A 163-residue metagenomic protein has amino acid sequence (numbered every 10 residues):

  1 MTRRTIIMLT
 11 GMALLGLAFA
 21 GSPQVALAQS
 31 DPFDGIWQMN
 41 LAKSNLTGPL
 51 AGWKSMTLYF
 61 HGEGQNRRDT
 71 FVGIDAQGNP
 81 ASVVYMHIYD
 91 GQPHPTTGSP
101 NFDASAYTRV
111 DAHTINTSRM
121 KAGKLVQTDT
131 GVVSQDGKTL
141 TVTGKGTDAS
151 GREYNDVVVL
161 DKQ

Functional and structural regions predicted by a protein language model:
M1-M12: Bacterial N-terminal signal peptides that target proteins for export
R4-T5, P23, N155: Residue-level marker of intrinsically disordered, low-complexity segments enriched for small/polar residues
M12, A18, Y107: Extended interaction regions within the primary functional domain
L15-V25: C-terminal segment of classical bacterial N-terminal signal peptides
A26-Q163: Hydrophobic small-molecule pocket/channel-lining residues, especially in calycin-type beta-barrels
